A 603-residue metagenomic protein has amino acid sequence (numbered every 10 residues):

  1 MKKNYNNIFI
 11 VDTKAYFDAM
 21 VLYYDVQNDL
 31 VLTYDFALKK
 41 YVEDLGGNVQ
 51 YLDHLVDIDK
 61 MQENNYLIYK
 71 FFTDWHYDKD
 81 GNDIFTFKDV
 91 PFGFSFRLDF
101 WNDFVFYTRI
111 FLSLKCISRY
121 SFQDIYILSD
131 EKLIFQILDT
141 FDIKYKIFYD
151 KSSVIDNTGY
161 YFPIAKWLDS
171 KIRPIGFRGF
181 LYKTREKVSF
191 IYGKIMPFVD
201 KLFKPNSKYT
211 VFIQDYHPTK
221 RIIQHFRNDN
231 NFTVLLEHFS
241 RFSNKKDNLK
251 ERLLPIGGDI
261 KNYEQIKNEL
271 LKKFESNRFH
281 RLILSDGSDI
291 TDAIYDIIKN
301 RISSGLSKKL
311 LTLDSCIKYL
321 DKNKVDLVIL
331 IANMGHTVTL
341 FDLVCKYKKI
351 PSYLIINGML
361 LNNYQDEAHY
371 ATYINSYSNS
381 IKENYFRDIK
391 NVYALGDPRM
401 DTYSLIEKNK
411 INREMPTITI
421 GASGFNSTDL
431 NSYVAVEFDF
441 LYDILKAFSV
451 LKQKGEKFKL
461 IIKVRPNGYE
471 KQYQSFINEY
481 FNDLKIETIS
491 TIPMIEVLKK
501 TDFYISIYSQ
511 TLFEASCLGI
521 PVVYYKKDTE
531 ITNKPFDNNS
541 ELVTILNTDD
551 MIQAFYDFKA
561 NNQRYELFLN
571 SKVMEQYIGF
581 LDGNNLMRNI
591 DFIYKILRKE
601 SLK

Functional and structural regions predicted by a protein language model:
M1-K603: Catalytic-core helical/loop segments in enzymes performing group transfer/polymerization on anionic/lipid-linked
